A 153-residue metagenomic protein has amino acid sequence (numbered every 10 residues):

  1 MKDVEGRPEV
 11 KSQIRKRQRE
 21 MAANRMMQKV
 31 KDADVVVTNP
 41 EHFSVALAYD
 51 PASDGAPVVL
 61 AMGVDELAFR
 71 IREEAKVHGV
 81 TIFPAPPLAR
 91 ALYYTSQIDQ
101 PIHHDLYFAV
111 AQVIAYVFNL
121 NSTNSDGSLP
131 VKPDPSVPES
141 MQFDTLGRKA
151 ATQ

Functional and structural regions predicted by a protein language model:
M1-E9: Membrane-cytosol interface motif
I14-A85, A89-R90, Y94: Helical hairpin unit composed of two closely spaced alpha helices linked by a short loop
I98-D99: Glycine-centered loop/turn motifs
L106-S122: Intrinsically disordered, low-complexity glycine/proline-rich and charged
F118-Q153: Short, charged, intrinsically disordered terminal tails
